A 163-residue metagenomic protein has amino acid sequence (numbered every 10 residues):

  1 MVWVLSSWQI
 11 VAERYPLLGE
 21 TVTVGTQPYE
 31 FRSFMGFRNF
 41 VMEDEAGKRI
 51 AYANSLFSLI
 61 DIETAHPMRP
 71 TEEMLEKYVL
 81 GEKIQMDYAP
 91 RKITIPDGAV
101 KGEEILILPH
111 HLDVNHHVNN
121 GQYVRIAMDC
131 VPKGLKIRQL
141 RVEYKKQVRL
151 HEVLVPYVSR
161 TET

Functional and structural regions predicted by a protein language model:
M1, N119-I137: Active-site helix/loop of acyl-thioester processing domains in fatty-acid/polyketide metabolism, spanning hotdog-fold
V4: A cross-family signal for N-terminal binding/gating loops and helix N-caps that shape access to the active site
S7-T94, Y144-V153, S159-T163: HotDog/MaoC-like acyl-thioester-processing domains
R49-A51, A99, K136: A short, structural micro-pattern
A99-P109: Short amphipathic
